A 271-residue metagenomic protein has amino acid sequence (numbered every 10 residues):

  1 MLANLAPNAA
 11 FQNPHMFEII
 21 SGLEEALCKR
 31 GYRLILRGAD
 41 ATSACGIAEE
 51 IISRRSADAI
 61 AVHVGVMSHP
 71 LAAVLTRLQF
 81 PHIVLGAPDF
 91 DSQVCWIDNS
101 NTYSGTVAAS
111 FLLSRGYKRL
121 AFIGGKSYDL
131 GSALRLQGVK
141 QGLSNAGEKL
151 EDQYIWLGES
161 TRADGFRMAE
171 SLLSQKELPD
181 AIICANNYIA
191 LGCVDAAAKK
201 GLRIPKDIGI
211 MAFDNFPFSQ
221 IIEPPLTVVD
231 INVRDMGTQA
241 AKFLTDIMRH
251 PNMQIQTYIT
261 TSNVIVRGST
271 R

Functional and structural regions predicted by a protein language model:
M1, V62, C184: Redox-cofactor binding/interface segments in oxidoreductases and associated redox assembly factors
M1-E49: Amphipathic helical "hinge" segments at domain boundaries
N4, A39, G65, A87-P88 (+1 more regions): Beta-hairpin (beta-strand-turn-beta-strand) motif
N13, C45, A72, S132-L136: Conserved strand-to-helix beginnings and helix N-cap segments that scaffold or border functional pockets
E18-L34, A59, T76-V84, P88-R271: Bacterial carbohydrate/catabolite-sensing allosteric modules
D40-S43, H63-H69, Y188: Short beta->alpha connector loops
A44-E49, P70-L71, D164, M168: Short acidic active-site motifs
E49-S56: Charged, often glycine-rich, active-site loop that binds/positions anionic groups
